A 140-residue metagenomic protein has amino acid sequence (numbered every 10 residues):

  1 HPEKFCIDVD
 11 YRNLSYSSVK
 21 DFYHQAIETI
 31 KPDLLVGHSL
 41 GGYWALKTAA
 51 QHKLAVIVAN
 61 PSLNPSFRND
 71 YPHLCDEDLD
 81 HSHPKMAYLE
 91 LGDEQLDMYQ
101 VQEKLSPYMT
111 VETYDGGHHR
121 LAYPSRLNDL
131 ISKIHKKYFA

Functional and structural regions predicted by a protein language model:
H1-I30, H118: Active-site catalytic motif of lipid deacylating hydrolases and related acyltransferases
I7-R12, L54-F67, E90-G92: Active-site nucleophile loop of the alpha/beta-hydrolase fold
L35-V36, V56: Conserved alpha/beta-hydrolase fold motif
V36-L46: Gly/Ala-rich beta-loop-alpha elbow adjacent to hydrolase catalytic centers
H81-S82, A87-E90: Short beta-strand/loop motif that positions the catalytic acidic residue of the alpha/beta-hydrolase fold
D93-Q100, A122: Conserved alpha/beta-hydrolase "acid-adjacent" motif
Q102, A122-K137: Post-His helix in hydrolase/transferase enzymes
L105-A122: Catalytic histidine neighborhood in serine/cysteine hydrolases with alpha/beta-hydrolase-type architecture
